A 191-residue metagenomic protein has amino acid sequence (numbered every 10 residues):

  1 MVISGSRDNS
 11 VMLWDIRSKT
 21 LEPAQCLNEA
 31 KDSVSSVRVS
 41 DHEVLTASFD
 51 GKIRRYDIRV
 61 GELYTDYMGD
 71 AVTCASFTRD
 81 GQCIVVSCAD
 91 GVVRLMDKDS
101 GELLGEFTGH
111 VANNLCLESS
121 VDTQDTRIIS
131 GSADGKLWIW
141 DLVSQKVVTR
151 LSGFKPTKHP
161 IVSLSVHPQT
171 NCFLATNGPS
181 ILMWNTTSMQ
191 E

Functional and structural regions predicted by a protein language model:
M1-I3, H42-L45, E62, G81-V85 (+4 more regions): Structural hallmark of WD40 beta-propellers
G5, P23-E29, L63-M68, L103-H110 (+1 more regions): Short C-terminal beta-strands that terminate individual repeats in beta-propeller domains, predominantly WD40 blades
G5-D8, A47-D50, S87-D90, G131-D134 (+1 more regions): Conserved strand-to-loop turn within each blade of WD40 beta-propeller repeats
V11-I16, I53-D57, V93-D97, L137-D141 (+1 more regions): WD40-repeat beta-propellers
S18-T20, V60-E62, S100-E102, S144-K146 (+2 more regions): Short coil turn/linker residues within repeat-based beta-strand modules
K31-V39, D70-F77, N113-S120, K158-S165: Canonical WD40 repeat/beta-propeller blade segments in eukaryotic WD-repeat proteins
S87, G91, E102, H110-L142: Loop/turn-rich, solvent-exposed surfaces of beta-rich toroidal or solenoidal domains
V162-E191: Blade-level signature of beta-propeller repeat domains, shared across WD40, Kelch, NHL, RCC1 and BNR/Asp-box propellers
